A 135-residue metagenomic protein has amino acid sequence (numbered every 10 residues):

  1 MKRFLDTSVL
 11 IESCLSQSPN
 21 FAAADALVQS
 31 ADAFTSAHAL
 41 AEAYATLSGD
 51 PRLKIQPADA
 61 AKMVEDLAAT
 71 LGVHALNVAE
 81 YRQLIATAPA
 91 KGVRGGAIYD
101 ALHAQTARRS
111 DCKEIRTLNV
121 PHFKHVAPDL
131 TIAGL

Functional and structural regions predicted by a protein language model:
M1-S36, D50-K62: Short, well-structured N-terminal submotif of metal-dependent ribonuclease cores
L5-D6, S36, G96-A97, N119-V120 (+1 more regions): Histidine- and aromatic-rich ligand-binding microenvironments
S8-V9, H38, L102, P121: Alpha-helix/helix-capping structural signal
I11, L47-P51, L71, G92: Short amphipathic alpha-helical interaction patches enriched in hydrophobic/aromatic residues with interspersed Lys/Arg
E12-C14, T46, V126: Residues that scaffold the ATP/ADP-binding catalytic core of kinase and kinase-like folds
G72-L118: Active-site neighborhoods of divalent-metal-dependent phosphate/nucleic-acid chemistry enzymes
P121-D129: Short loop/helix-cap segments at secondary-structure boundaries that form the rim of catalytic
